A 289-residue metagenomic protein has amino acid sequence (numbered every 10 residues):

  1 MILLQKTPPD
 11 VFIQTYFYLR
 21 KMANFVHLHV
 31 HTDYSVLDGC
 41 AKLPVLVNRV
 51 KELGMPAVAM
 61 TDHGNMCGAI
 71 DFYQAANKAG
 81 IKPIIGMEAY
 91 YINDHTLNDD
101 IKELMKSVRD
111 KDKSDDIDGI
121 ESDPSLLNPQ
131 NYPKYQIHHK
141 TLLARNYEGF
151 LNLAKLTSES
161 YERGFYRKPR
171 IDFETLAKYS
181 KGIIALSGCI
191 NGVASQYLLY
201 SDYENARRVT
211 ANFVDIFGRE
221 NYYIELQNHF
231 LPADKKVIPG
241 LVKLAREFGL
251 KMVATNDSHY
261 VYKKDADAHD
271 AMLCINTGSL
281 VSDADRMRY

Functional and structural regions predicted by a protein language model:
T7-Y289: Phosphodiester-processing cores and adjacent nucleic acid-binding clamps
